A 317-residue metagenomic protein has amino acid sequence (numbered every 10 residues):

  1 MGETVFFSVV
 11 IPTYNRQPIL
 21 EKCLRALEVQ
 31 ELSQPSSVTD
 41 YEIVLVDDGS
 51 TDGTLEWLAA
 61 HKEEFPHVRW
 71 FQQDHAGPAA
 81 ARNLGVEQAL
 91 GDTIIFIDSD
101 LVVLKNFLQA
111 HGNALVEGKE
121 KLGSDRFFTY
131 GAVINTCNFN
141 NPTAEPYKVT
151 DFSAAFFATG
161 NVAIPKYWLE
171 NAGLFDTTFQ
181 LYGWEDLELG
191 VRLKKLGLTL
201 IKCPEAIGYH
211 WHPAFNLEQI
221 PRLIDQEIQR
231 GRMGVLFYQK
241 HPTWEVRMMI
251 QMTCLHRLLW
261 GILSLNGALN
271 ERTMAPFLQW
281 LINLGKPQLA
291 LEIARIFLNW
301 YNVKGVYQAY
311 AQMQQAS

Functional and structural regions predicted by a protein language model:
F7-I19, C23, Q30, V46 (+1 more regions): A conserved hydrophobic helix/loop-capping motif in glycosyltransferases and polysaccharide synthases
R25-T39: Short, acidic, metal-binding catalytic loop of nucleotide-sugar glycosyltransferases
A26, D47-E56, H75, D98-L101: A conserved acidic beta->alpha catalytic loop
Q73-A89, F156: Glycine-rich, basic loop-to-helix element that forms the pyrophosphate-binding segment of sugar-nucleotide handling
I94: Short aromatic/hydrophobic "clamp" motif used to bind/position activated sugar donors
K105-P142: Conserved donor NDP-sugar-binding/catalytic core segment of glycosyltransferases
N161-V162, W168-G173, F179-I207: A short, conserved alpha-helix in the catalytic core of glycosyltransferases
D225, Q229, V246-S317: Non-catalytic, C-terminal membrane-associated alpha-helical segments of glycosyltransferases
